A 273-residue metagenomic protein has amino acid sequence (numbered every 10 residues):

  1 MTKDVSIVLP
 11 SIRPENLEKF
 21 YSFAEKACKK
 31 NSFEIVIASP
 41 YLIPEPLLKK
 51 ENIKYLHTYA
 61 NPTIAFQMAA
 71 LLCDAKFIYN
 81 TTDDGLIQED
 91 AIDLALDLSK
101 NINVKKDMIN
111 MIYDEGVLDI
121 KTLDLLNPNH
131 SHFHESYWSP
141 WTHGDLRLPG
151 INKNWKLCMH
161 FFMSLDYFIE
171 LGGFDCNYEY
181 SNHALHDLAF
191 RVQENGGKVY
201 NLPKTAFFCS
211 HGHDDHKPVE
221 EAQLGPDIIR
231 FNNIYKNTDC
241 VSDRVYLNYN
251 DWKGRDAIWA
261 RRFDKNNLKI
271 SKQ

Functional and structural regions predicted by a protein language model:
V5-N16, A27: A conserved hydrophobic helix/loop-capping motif in glycosyltransferases and polysaccharide synthases
K19-S32: Short, acidic, metal-binding catalytic loop of nucleotide-sugar glycosyltransferases
H57-C73: Glycine-rich, basic loop-to-helix element that forms the pyrophosphate-binding segment of sugar-nucleotide handling
K76-L86: Short beta-strand-to-loop acidic/aromatic patch adjacent to the donor-nucleotide binding site
G85-L98: Acidic donor-binding/catalytic loop of UDP-sugar-dependent glycosyltransferases, especially processive GT2
I109-N129: Short beta-strand-to-loop element that shapes/binds the nucleotide-sugar donor at the catalytic cleft/hinge
W141-M163: A recurrent flexible, glycine/aromatic-enriched loop bordering the glycosyltransferase active site that acts as
E179-Q273: C-terminal catalytic/acceptor-binding lobe
